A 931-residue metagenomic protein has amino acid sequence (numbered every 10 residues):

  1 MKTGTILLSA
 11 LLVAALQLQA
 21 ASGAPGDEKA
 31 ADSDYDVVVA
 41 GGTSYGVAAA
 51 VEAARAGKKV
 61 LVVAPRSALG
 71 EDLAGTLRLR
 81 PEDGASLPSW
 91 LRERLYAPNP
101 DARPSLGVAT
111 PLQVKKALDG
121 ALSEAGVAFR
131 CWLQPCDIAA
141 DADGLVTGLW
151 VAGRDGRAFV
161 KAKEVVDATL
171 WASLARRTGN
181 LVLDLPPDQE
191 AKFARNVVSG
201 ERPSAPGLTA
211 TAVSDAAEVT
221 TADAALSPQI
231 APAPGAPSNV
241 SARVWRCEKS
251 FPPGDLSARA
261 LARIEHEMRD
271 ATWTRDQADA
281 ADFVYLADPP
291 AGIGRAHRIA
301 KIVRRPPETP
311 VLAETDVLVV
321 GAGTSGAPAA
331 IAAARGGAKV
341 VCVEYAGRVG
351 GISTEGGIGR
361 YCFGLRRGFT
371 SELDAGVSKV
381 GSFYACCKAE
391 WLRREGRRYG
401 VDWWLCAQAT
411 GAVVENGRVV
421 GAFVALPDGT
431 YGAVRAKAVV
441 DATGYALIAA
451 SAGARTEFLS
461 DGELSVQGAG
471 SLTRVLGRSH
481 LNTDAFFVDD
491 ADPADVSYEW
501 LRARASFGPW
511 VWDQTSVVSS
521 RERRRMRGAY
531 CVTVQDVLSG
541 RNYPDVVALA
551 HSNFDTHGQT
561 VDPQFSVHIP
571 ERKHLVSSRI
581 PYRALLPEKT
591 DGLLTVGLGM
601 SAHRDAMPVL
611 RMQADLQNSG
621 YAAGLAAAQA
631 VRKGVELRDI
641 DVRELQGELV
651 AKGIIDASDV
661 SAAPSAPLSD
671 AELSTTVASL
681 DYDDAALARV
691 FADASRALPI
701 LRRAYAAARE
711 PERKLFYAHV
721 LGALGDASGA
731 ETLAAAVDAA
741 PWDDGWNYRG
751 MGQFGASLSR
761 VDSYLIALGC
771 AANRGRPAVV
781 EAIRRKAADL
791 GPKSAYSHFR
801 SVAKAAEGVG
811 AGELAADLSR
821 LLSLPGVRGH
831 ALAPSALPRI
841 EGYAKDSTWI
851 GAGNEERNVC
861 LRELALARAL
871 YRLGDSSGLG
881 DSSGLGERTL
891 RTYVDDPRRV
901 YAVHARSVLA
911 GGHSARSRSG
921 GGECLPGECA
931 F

Functional and structural regions predicted by a protein language model:
D27-E28, D72, C131, C136 (+14 more regions): Flavin (FAD/FMN)-binding glycine-rich loop and adjacent Rossmann-like elements that form
D32-T43, T309-G323: Beta1/beta-strand and adjacent pyrophosphate-binding region of the FAD-binding site in flavoprotein oxidoreductases
K59-A64, K339-E344: Short beta-strand "acidic-cap" motif of Rossmann-like dinucleotide-binding folds
R66-L91, G347-T370: Conserved N-terminal glycine-rich FAD pyrophosphate-binding loop of Rossmann-like flavoproteins
A102-A117, S378-W391: Short beta-strand to alpha-helix junction loop
A125-P135, R397-T410: A conserved beta-strand/loop element that lines the FAD pocket in flavoprotein oxidoreductases
A666-V677, A694-A707, D726-G750, N773-L790 (+4 more regions): Amphipathic alpha-helical scaffolding segments comprising HEAT/armadillo-like alpha-solenoid repeats
Y682-S695, R703-A707, E712-A727, A735 (+6 more regions): Structural detector for internal amphipathic alpha-helices that build alpha-solenoid repeat scaffolds
